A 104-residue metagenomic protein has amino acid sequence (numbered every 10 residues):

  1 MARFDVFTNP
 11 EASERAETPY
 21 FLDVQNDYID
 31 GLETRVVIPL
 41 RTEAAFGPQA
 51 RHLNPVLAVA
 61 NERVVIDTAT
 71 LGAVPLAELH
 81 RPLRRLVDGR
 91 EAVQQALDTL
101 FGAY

Functional and structural regions predicted by a protein language model:
M1-N9: Short coil-to-beta transition motif at edge beta-strands of beta-rich domains
V6, R15-V56: Compact nucleic-acid interaction/catalytic patches
T8, A44, H80-R84: A general structural-boundary detector
T8, L22, Q95-D98: Residue-level recognition of well-ordered secondary-structure positions
A58-Y104: C-terminal terminal-subdomain/extension
